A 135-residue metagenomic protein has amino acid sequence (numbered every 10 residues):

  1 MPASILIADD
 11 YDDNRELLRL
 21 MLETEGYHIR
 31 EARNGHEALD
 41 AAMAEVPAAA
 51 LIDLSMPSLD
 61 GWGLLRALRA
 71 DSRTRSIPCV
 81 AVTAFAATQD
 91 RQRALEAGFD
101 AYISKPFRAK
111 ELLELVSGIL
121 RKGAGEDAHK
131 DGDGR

Functional and structural regions predicted by a protein language model:
E16-T24: Charged docking surfaces used in two-component/phosphorelay signaling
G26-R33, A41-A42: Short hydrophobic/Thr-rich beta-strand motif most characteristic of the beta2 strand and flanking loop of CheY-like
E45-L51: Active-site beta3 strand of CheY-like receiver
M56: Receiver (REC) domain active-site loop signature in two-component systems and cognate sites in sensor histidine kinases
F107-V116: C-terminal output helix
